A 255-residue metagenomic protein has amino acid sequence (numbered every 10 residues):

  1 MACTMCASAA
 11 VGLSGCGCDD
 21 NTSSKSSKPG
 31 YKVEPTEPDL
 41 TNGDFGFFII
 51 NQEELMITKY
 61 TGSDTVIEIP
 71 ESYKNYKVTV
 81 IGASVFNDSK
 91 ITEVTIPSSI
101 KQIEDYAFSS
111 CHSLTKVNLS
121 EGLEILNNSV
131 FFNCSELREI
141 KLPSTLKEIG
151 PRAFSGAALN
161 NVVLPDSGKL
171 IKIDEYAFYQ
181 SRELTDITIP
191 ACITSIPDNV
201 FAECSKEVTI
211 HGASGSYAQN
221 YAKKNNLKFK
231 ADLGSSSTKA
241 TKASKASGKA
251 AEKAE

Functional and structural regions predicted by a protein language model:
M1, M5-A9: Hydrophobic core
A9-Y31: Sec-dependent signal peptide cleavage junction
V11-S14, D44-F45, I50-E53, G62-T79 (+7 more regions): Structural signature of tandem-repeat unit edges
S23-P29, V78, V85, V94 (+4 more regions): Low-complexity, intrinsically disordered tandem-repeat tracts enriched in small residues
S24-G30, P151, S235-E255: Polycationic, low-complexity disordered segments in secreted or periplasmic proteins
S24-I50: N-terminal low-complexity, Pro/Thr/Ser-rich intrinsically disordered segments that act as propeptides or flexible
M56-T58: Conserved functional micro-motifs across diverse proteins
G82-V85, E104-A107, N127-V130, G150-A153 (+2 more regions): Consensus positions within tandem repeat domains that build extended binding/scaffold surfaces
